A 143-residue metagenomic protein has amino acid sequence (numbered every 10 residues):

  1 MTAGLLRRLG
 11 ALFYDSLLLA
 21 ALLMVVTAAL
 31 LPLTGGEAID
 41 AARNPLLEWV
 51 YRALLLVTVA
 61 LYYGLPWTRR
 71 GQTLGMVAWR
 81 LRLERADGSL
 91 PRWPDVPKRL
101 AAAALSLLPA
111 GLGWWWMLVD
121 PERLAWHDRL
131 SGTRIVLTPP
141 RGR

Functional and structural regions predicted by a protein language model:
M1-R143: Membrane-interfacial and juxtamembrane segments of integral membrane proteins
